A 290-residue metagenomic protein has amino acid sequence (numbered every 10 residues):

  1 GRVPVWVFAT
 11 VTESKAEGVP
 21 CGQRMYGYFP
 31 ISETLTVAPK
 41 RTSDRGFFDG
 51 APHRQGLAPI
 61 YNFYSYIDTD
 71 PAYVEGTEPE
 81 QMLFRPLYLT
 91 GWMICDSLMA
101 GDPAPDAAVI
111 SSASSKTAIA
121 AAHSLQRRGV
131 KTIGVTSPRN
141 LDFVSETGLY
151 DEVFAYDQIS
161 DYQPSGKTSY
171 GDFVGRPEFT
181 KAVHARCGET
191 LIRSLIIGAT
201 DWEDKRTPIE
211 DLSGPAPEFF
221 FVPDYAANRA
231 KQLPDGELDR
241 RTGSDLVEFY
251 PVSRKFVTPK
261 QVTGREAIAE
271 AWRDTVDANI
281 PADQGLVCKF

Functional and structural regions predicted by a protein language model:
G1-T36, R41: Glycine-rich beta-strand-centered segment in the early N-terminal region that forms part of a ligand/cofactor-binding
Y28-A107: NAD(P)H dinucleotide-binding glycine-rich loop of Rossmann-like/cofactor-binding domains, especially the beta1-alpha1
I94, S124-R127: Extended repeat-based interaction scaffolds and adjacent low-complexity, acidic/S/T/P-biased segments that form broad
S114: Conserved glycine-rich cofactor-binding loop
A118-I119: N-terminal Rossmann-fold NAD(P) dinucleotide-binding loop
Q126-T180: Adenosine-nucleotide cofactor-binding segment
K181-F249: Glycine-rich phosphate-binding loop and adjacent beta-alpha segment of Rossmann(oid) nucleotide-cofactor-binding
N228-F290: C-terminal hydrophobic helical "lid"/dimerization subdomain of Rossmann-like NAD(P)H-dependent oxidoreductases
